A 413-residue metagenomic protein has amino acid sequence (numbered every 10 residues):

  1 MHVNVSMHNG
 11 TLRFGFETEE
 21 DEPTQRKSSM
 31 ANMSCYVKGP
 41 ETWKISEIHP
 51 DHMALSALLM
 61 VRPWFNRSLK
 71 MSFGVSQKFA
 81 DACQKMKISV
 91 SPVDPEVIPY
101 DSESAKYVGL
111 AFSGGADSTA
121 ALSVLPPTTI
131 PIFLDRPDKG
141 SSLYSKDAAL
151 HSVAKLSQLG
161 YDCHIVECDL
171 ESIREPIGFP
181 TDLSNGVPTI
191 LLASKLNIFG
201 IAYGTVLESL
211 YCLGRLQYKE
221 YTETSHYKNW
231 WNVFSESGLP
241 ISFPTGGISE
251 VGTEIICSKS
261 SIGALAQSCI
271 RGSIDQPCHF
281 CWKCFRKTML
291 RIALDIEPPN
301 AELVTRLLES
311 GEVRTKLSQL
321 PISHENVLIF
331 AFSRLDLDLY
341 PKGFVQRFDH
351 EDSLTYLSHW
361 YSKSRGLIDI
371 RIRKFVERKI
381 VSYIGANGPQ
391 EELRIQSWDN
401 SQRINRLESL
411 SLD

Functional and structural regions predicted by a protein language model:
M1-G15, S56, M60, W64-S68 (+3 more regions): Nucleotide-activated chemistry modules centered on ATP-dependent adenylation/adenylyltransferase
M1-H49: Short Lys/Arg-enriched alpha/beta "domain-start" segment
M30-F65, K70-Q77: Extended, charged alpha/beta regions that create polyanion-binding interfaces
S113: Conserved adenosyl
